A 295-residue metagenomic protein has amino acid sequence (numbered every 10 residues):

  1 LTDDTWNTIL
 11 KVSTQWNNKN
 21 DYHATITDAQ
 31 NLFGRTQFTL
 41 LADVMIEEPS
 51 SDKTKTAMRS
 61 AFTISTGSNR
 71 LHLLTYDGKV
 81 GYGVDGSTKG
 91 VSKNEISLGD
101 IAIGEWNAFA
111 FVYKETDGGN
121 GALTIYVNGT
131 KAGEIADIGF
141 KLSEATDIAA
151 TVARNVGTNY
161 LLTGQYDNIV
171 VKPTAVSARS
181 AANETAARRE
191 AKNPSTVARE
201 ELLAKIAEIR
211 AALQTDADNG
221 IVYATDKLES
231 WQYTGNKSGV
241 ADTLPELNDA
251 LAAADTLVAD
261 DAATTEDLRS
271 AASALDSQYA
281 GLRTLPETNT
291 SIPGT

Functional and structural regions predicted by a protein language model:
L1-D21, L41-S51, R70-G139: Extracellular glycan-interaction surfaces
D4-T5, N168-T196: Extended recognition patches within non-cytosolic domains
H23-D28, V91-S97, A153-V156: Short structured motifs
D28-L40, S97-N107, L142-S143, N159-Q165: Extracellular/lumenal carbohydrate-interaction signature centered on repeated Trp-anchored short motifs
L41, S51-S68, I125, A153 (+1 more regions): Aromatic-rich beta-strand patches that line glycan-recognition/binding surfaces of extracellular proteins
S65, G83-S87, Y126-N128, A153 (+1 more regions): Predominantly extracellular/luminal cell-surface or secreted proteins
I135-Q165: Flexible glycan-contacting loops in extracellular carbohydrate-active proteins
A191-T295: Beta-rich interaction/scaffold domains
